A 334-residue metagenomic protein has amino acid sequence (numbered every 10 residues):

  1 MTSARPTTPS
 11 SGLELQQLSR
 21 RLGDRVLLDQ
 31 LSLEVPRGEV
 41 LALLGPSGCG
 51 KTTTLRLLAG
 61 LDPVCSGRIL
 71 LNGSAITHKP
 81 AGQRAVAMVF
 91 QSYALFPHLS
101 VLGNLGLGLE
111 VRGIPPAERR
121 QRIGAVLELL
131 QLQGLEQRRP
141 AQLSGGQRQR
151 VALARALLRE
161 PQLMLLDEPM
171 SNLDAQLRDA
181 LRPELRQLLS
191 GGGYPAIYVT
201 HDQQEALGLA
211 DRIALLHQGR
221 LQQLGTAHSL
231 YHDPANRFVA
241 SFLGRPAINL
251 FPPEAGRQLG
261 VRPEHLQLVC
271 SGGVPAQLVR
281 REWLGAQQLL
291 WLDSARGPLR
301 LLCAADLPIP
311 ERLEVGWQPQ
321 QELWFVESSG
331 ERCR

Functional and structural regions predicted by a protein language model:
V40, A81-A87, Q91-A235: ABC ATPase nucleotide-binding domains
L44-P46: The feature captures the beta-strand-to-loop junction immediately N-terminal to the Walker
T52-L55, V151: ABC ATPase nucleotide-binding domain helices that frame the ATP-binding cleft
A59: Helix-to-loop junction immediately C-terminal to a conserved catalytic motif
S66-A75: Conserved ABC transporter NBD signature motif
P246, R257-R334: Non-catalytic connector elements of ABC transporters
